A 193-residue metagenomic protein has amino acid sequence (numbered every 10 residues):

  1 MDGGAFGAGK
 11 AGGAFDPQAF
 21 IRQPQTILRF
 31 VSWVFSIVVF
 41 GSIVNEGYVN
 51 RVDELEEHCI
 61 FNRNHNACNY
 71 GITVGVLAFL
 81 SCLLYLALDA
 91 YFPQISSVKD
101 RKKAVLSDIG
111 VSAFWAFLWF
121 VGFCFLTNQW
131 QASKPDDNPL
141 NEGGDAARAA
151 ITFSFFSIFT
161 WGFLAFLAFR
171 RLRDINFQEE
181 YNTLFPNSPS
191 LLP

Functional and structural regions predicted by a protein language model:
M1-R29, V38-R63, Q94-L106, P135-F155 (+1 more regions): Intrinsically disordered terminal tails
G3-A5, A67, L118: Compositionally biased, low-complexity repeat tracts
A5-G9, T73, C124: Compositionally biased, intrinsically disordered low-complexity regions
P24-T26, V31-W33, C68, S107-I109 (+1 more regions): Core residues of folded domains in eukaryotic genome-function proteins
W33, F40-V44, G75-Q94, A113-S133 (+1 more regions): Cytoplasm-facing ends of alpha-helical transmembrane segments in multi-pass membrane proteins
I60-L77: Interfacial helix-start motif at the membrane-water boundary
